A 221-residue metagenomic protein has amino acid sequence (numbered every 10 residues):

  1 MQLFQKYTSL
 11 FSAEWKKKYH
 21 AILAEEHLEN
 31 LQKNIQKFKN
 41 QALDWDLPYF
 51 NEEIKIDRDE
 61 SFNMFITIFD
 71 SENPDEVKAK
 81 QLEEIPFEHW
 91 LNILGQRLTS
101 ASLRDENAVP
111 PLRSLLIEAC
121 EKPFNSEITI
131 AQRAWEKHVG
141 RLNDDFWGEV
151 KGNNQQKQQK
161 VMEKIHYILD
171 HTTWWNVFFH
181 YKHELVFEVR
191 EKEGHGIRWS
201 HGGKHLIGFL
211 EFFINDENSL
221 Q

Functional and structural regions predicted by a protein language model:
M1-G148: An acidic, glycine-rich, mixed-charge low-complexity segment common to nucleic-acid enzymes
N73, P86, V150-K157, N215: Alpha-helix capping and helix-coil boundary motifs
R113-R190: Compact soluble domain cores
V150, N154, G196-R198, L210: Compositionally biased, intrinsically disordered low-complexity regions
K192-G194: Glycine-centered tight beta-turn/hairpin loop motif at sheet-sheet or coil-to-beta transitions
R198-Q221: A short, surface-exposed interaction/processing loop segment used at functional sites
